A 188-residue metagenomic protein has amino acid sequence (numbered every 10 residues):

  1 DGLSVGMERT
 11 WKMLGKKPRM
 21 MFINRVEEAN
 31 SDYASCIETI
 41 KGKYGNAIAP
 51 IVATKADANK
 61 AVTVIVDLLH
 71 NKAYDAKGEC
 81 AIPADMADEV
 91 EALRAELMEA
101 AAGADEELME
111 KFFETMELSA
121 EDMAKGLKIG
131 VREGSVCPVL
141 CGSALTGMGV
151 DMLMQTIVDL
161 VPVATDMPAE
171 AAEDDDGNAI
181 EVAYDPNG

Functional and structural regions predicted by a protein language model:
D1-G188: Structural and coupling elements of P-loop NTPases
